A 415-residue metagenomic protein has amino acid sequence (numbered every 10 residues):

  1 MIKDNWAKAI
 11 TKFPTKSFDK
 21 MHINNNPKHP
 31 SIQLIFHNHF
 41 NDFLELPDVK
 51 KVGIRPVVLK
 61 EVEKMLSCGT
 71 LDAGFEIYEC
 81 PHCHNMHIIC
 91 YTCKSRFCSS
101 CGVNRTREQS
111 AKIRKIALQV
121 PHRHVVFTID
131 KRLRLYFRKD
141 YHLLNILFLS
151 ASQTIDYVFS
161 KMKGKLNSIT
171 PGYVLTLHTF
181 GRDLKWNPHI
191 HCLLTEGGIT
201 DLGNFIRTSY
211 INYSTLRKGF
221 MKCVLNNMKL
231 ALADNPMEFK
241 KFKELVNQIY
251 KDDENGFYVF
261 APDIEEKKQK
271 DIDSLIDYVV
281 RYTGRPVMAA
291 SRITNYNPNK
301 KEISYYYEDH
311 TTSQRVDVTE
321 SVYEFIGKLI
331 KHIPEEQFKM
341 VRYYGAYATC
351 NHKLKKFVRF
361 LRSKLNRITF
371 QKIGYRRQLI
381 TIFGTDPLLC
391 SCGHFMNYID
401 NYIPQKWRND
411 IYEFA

Functional and structural regions predicted by a protein language model:
M1-A415: Beta->alpha loop/short-helix hinge microenvironment recognizer with preference for catalytic Tyr/His contexts
